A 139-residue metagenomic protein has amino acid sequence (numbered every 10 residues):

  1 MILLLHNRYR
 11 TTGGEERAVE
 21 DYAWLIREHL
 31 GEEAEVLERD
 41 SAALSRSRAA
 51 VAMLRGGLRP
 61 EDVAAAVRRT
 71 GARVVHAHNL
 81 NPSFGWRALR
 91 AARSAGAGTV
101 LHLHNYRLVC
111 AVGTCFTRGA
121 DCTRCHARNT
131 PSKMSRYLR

Functional and structural regions predicted by a protein language model:
M1-D40, R68-T70, A88, S94-G98: N-terminal subdomain of nucleotide-sugar transferases
L4, A65-F84, A97-H104: Short N-terminal targeting/anchoring amphipathic segment
Y9, S41, P82, Y106-L108: Residue-level marker for beta-strand->alpha-helix junctions and adjacent short loops that shape enzyme
G14-E15, R46, G85-A88, A111-V112: Short glycine-/acidic-enriched loop or helix-start segments at secondary-structure transitions that form or flank
E38-A65, A77-N79, R136-R139: A short, charged, and often flexible helix/loop element on the N-terminal side of the glycosyltransferase catalytic
A43-R46, L103-R139: Acceptor-binding helix/loop patch of EC 2.4 sugar-transfer enzymes, predominantly nucleotide-sugar-dependent
V51-G56, R93-S94, F116-D121: Short, hinge-like loop/turn segments at secondary-structure boundaries
V63, A88-L89: Aromatic/hydrophobic pocket-lining residues that form π-stacking "cages" and hydrophobic walls in ligand
